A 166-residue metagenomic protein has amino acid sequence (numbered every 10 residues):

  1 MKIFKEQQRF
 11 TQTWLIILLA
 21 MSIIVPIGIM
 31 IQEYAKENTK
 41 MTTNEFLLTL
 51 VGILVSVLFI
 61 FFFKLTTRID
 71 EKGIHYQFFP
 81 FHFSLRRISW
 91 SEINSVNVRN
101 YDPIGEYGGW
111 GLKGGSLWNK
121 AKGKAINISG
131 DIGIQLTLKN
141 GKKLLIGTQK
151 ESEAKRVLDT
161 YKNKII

Functional and structural regions predicted by a protein language model:
M1-M41, G123, K142, V157 (+1 more regions): N-terminal membrane-targeting/pre-transmembrane regions
I3-F4, W118-I166: A membrane-cytosol interface segment of integral membrane proteins
T39-V51: Hydrophobic alpha-helical transmembrane segments
I53-V55: Extended, compositionally biased eukaryotic interaction scaffolds
V57-G73, Q77-F78, F83: Transmembrane-cytosolic junction motif
R68, R87, L145-T148: Short aromatic/basic micro-patch
E71, W90, E151: ATP/adenylate-binding site constellation spanning eukaryotic-like Ser/Thr protein kinases, ABC-transporter
Q77-K142: Non-transmembrane, membrane-adjacent beta-strand/coil modules in membrane-associated proteins and peripheral
